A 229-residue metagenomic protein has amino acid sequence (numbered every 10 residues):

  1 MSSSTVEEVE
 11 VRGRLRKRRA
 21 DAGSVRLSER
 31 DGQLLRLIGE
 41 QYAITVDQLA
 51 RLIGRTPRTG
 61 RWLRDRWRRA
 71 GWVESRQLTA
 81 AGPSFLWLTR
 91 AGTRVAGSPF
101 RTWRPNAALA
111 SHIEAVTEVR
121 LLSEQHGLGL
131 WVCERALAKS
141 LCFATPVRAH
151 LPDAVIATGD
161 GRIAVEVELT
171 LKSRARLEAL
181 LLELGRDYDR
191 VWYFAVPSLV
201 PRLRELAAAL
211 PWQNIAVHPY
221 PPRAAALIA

Functional and structural regions predicted by a protein language model:
M1-W103: Nuclease-adjacent, charged terminal/linker segments that flank catalytic cores
Q41-I44, L137-K139, T170, L199: Short, solvent-exposed loop/turn segments at secondary-structure junctions
Y42, G71, G127, Y188-D189: Structural motif
R64, R68, V119-G127, L184 (+2 more regions): Hydrophobic, Leu/Ile/Phe/Ala-enriched alpha-helical segments that form helix-helix packing faces
R76-Q77, A108-S111, R120-E124, L128-R176: Active-site metal-binding core of divalent-cation-utilizing nuclease and nuclease-like domains
F100-V116: A short, highly charged nucleic-acid-interacting micro-segment common to nuclease and nuclease-linked defense proteins
R162, L169-N214: Catalytic cores of nucleic-acid endonucleases
A209-A229: Charged, structured surface patches that assemble and position nucleic-acid processing machinery
